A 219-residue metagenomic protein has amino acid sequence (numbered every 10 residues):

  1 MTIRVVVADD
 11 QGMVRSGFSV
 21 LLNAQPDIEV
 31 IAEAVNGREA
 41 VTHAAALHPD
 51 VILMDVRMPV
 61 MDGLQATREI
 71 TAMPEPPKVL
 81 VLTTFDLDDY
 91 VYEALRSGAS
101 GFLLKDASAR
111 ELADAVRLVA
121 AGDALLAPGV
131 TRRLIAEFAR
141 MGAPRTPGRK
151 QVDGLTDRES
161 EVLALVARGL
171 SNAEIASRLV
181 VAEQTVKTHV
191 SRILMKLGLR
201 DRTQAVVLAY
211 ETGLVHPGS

Functional and structural regions predicted by a protein language model:
D9, D55, T83: Active-site residues of response regulator receiver
N36-E39, M61-Q65: Acidic catalytic/metal-coordinating carboxylates
T42, L64-P76: Short amphipathic alpha-helix used as the core "switch/output" element in two-component signaling
L47-L53: Active-site beta3 strand of CheY-like receiver
M54-D55, A66: Active-site T/S-Asp motif of two-component receiver
M58: Receiver (REC) domain active-site loop signature in two-component systems and cognate sites in sensor histidine kinases
Y90-R96, S100-G101, D106-D157, E161 (+1 more regions): Short, flexible helix-to-coil linker/hinge segments that flank and couple to helix-turn-helix
G169-Q204: Recognition helix of helix-turn-helix DNA-binding domains
